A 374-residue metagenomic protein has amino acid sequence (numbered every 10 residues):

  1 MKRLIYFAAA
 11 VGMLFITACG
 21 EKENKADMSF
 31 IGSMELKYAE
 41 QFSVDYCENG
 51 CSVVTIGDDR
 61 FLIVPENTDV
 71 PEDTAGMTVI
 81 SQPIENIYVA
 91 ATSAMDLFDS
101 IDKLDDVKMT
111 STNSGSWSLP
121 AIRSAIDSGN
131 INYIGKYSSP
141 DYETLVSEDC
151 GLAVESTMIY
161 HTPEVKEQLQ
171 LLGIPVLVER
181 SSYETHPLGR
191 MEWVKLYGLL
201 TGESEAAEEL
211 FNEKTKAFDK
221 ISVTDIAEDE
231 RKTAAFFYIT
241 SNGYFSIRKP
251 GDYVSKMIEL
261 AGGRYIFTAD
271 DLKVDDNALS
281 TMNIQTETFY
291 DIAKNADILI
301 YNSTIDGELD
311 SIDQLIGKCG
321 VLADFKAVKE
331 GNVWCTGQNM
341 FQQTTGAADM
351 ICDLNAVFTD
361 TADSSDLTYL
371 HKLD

Functional and structural regions predicted by a protein language model:
M1-T17: Sec-dependent bacterial lipoprotein signal peptides
C19-M95, A206-F236, A362-D374: Bacterial Sec-exported substrate-binding components of ABC uptake systems
S52, I56, L62-V146, L152-M158: A short, structured surface patch at a secondary-structure boundary
N86-V89, D106-T110, L152-S156, V176-E179 (+4 more regions): Structural recognition of the beta-strand scaffold that forms the well-ordered cores of secreted hydrolase catalytic
S93-M95, T110-A121, H161-E164, R180-L196 (+2 more regions): Extracytoplasmic ligand-binding site segments that recognize negatively charged/polar headgroups
G135-P140, S156-P163, E184-M191, E205-E208 (+5 more regions): Soluble non-cytosolic domains of exported or imported proteins
E184-N212, V223, N295-D374: Structured C-terminal subdomain patch of bacterial secreted/periplasmic proteins
V223-D310: Flexible, glycine-rich surface segments
